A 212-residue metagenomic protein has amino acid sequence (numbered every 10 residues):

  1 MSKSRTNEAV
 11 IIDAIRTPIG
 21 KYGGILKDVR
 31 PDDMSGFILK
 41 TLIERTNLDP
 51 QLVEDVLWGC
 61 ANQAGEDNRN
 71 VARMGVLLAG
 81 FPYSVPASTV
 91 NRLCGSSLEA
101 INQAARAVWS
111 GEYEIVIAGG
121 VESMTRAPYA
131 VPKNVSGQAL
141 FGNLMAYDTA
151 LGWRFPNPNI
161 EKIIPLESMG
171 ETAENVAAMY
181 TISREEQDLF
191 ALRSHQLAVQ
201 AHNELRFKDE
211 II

Functional and structural regions predicted by a protein language model:
S2-A9, K21-P50, G65-R69, V76-I212: Acyl-thioester C-C bond-transforming condensing/cleaving domain
I15-I19: Short polar catalytic/cofactor-binding loops
L52-G59: Short glycine-rich phosphate-binding loop at a beta-alpha junction
